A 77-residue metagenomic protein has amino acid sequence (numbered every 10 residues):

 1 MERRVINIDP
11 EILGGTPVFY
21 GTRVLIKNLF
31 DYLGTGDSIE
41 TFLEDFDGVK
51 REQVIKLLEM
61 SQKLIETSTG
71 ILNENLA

Functional and structural regions predicted by a protein language model:
M1-A77: Small, basic N-terminal interaction modules of short regulatory proteins
